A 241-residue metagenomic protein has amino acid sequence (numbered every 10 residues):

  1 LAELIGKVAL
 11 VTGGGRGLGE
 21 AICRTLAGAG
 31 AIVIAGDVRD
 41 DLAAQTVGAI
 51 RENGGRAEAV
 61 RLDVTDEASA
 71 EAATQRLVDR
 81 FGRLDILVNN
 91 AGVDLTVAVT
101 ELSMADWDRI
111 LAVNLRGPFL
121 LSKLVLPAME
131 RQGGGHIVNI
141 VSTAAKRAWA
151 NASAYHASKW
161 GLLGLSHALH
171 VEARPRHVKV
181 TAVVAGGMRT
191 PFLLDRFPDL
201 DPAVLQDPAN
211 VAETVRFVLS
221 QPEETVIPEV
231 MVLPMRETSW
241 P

Functional and structural regions predicted by a protein language model:
E3-V33: Canonical Rossmann dinucleotide-binding motif of NAD(H)/NADP(H)-dependent dehydrogenases/reductases, specifically
A29-Q45: Conserved glycine-rich Rossmann-like NAD(P)H-binding loop of the short-chain dehydrogenase/reductase
D40-D41, R61-A72, M104: The beta1-alpha1 cofactor-binding region of Rossmann-like NAD(H)/NADP(H)-dependent oxidoreductases
A98-V99, D106-L111: Substrate-binding pocket helix/loop in short-chain dehydrogenase/reductase
S122, S158: Active-site helix of classical SDR
S142: Residue(s) in the substrate-gating loop at a strand-loop-helix junction that position the organic substrate next
P175-V178, A182-V183, T190, P198-T238: C-terminal helical subdomain
